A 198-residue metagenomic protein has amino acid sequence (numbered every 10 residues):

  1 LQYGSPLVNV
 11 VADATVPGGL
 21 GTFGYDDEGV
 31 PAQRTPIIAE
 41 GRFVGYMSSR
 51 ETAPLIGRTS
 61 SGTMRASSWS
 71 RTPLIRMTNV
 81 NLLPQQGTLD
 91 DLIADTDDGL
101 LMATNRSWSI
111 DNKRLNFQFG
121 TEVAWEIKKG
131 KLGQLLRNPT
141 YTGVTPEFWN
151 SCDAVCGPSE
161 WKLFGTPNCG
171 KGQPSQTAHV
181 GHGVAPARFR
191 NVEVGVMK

Functional and structural regions predicted by a protein language model:
L1-K198: N-terminal small-residue-enriched
